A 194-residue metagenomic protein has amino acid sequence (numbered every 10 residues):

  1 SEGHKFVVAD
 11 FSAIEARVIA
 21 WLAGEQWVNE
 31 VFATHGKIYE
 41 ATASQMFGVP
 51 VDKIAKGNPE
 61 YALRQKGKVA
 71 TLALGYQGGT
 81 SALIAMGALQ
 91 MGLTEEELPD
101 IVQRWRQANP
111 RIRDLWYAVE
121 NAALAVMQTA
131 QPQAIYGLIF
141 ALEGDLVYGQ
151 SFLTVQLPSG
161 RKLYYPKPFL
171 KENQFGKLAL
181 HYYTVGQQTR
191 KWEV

Functional and structural regions predicted by a protein language model:
S1-V194: Conserved catalytic core of nucleotide polymerization and phosphodiester-bond processing enzymes
